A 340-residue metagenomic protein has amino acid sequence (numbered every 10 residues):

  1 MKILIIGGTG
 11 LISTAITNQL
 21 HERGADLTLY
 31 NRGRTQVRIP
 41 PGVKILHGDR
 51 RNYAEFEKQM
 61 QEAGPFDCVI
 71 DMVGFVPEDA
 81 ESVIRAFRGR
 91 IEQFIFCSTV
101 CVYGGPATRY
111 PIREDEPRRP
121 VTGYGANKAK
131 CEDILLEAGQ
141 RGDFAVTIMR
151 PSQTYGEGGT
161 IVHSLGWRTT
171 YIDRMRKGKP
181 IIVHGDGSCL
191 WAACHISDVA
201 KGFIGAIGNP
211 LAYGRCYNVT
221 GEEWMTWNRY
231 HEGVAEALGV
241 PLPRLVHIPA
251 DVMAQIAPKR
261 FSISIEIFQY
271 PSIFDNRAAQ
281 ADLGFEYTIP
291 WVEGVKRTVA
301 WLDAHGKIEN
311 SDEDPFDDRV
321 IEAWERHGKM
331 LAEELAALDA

Functional and structural regions predicted by a protein language model:
I3-R23: N-terminal Rossmann NAD(P)H-binding glycine-rich loop of SDR-like oxidoreductase domains
Y30-R34, D49-R50: N-terminal Rossmann-fold cofactor-binding loop
L46-F66, F75-S82: Conserved Rossmann-fold cofactor-binding substructure of NAD(P)-dependent oxidoreductases
V100-R109, G123, T154-G158: Conserved catalytic-site region of short-chain dehydrogenase/reductase
V121-I148: Active-site Tyr-X1-5-Lys
T147-R168: Flexible, glycine-rich beta-alpha linker
H163-Y171, H184-I207, G214-R215: Substrate-positioning beta->alpha
G205-S264, Y270, N276, D282 (+4 more regions): Mid/C-terminal beta-alpha module of Rossmann-like enzyme folds, strongest in SDR-family dehydrogenases/epimerases
